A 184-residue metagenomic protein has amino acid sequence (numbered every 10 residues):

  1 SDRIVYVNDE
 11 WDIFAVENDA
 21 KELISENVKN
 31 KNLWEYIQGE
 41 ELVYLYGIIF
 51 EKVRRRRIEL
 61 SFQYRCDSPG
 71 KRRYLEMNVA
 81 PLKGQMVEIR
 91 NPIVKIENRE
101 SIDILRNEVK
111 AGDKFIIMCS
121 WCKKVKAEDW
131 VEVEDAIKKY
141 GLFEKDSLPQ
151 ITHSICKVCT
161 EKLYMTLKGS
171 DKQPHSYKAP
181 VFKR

Functional and structural regions predicted by a protein language model:
S1, I49-R55, L82-R184: PAS-family sensory modules
R3-D103: Sensory/regulatory domains in signal-transduction proteins
